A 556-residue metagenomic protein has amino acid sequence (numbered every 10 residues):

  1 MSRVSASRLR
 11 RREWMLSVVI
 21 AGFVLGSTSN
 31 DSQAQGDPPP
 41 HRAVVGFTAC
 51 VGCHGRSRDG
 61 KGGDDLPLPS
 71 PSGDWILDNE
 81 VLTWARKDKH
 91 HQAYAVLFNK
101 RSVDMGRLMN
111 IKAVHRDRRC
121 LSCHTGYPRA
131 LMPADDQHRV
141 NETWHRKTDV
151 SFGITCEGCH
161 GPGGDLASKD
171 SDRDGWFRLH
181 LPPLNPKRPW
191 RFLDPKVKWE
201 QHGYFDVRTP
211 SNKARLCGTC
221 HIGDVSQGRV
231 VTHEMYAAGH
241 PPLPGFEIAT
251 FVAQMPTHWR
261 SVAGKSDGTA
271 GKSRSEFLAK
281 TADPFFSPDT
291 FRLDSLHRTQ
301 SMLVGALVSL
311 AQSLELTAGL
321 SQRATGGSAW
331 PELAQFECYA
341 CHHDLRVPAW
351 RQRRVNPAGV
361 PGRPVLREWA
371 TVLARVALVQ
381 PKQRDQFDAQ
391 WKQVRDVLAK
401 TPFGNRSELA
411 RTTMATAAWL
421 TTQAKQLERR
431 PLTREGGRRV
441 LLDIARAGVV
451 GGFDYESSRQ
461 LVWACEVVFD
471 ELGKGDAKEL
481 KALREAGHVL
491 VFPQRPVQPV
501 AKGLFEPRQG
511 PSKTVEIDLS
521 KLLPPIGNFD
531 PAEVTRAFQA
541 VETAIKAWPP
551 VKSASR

Functional and structural regions predicted by a protein language model:
M1-R10: N-terminal secretory signal peptides that target proteins for export/translocation
W14-G26: Bacterial N-terminal signal peptides
G26, S32-G36: Boundary at the C-terminal end of the N-terminal hydrophobic targeting segment
Q35-D37, S57-R107, D136-G158, P162-R459 (+2 more regions): Primarily the internal scaffold of c-type cytochrome electron-transfer domains, especially repeated/multiheme c-type
A43, F47-C50, A113, D117 (+3 more regions): Residues immediately within or flanking Cys/His clusters that coordinate Zn2+ in small zinc-binding modules
G52-G55: Acidic, glycine-rich low-complexity segments
R107-K147: Post-signal peptide N-terminal segment of secreted/secretory-pathway proteins
A370, V449-R556: A cross-kingdom marker for long, charged
